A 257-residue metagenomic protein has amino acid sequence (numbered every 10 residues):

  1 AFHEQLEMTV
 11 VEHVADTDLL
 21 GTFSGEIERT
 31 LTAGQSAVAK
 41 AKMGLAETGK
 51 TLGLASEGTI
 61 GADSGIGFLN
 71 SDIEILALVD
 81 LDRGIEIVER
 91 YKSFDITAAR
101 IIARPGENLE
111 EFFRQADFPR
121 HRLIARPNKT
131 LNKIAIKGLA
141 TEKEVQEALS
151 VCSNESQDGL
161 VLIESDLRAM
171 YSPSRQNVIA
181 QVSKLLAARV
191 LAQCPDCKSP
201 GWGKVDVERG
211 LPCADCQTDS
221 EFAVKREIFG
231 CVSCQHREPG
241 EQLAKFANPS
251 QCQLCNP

Functional and structural regions predicted by a protein language model:
E4-L20: N-terminal glycine-rich anion-binding loops that anchor highly charged ligand groups
D16-S36: N-terminal beta-loop-helix "entrance" segment that forms/cooperates in small-molecule cofactor or anionic ligand
L45-S64: Glycine-rich phosphate-binding loop
E74-D80: Short beta-strand scaffold segments in enzyme catalytic cores
E86-H121: Compact, glycine/acidic-enriched structural inserts
F113-Q193: Active-site rim beta-loop-alpha module in soluble metabolic enzymes
V182-P257: Cys/His-rich short segments
